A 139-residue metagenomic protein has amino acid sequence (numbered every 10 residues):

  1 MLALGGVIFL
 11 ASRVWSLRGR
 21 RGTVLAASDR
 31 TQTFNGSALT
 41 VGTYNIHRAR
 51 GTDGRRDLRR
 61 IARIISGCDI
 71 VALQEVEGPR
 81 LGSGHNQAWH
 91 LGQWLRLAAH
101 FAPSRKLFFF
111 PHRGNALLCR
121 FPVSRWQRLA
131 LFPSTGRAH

Functional and structural regions predicted by a protein language model:
L2-G5, V41: Enzyme catalytic cores with a strong preference for nitrogen-chemistry domains
G5, F9-F34, R50-G54, E75-H139: Structured beta-strand-rich core segments of catalytic domains in phosphoester-bond hydrolases
L39-I46, R60-G84, L118: Active-site beta-strand/loop signature of hydrolases that rely on acidic residues for catalysis
R56-L58: N-terminal G-site of the GST-like fold
